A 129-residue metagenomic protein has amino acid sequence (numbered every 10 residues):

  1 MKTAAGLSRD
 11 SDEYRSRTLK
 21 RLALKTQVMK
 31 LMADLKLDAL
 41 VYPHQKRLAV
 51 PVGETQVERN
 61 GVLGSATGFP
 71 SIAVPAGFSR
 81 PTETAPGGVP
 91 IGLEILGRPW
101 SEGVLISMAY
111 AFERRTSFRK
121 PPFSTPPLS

Functional and structural regions predicted by a protein language model:
M1-T67, S124-L128: Serine-dependent amide/ester hydrolase catalytic core
K2-G6, R15, A66-S129: Structural helix-boundary/capping segments
